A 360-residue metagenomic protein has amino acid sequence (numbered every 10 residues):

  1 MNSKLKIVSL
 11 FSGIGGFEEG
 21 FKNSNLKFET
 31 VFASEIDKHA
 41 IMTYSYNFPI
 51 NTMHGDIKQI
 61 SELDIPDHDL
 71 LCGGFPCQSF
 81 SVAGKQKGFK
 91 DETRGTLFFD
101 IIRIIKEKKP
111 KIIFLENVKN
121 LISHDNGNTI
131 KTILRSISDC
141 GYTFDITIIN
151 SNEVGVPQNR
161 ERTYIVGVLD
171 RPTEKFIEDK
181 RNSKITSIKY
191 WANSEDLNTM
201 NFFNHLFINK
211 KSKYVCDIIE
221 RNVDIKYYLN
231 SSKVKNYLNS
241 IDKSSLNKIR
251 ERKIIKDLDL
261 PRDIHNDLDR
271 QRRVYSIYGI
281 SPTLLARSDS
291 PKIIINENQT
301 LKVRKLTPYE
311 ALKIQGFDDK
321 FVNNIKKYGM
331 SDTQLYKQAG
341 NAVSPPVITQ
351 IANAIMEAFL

Functional and structural regions predicted by a protein language model:
K6-V8: Conserved beta-strand elements of the Class I
L10-G15: Class I SAM-dependent methyltransferase "Motif I" SAM/SAH-binding loop
G20-E29, N47: A short, Lys/Arg-enriched amphipathic alpha-helix followed by its capping loop at the start of a domain
S34: The conserved SAM/SAH-binding core of class I Rossmann-like methyltransferase domains, concentrating on the hydrophobic
D37: Conserved SAM/SAH-binding beta-strand->alpha-helix loop
M42-E62: S-adenosyl-L-methionine
I60-L70, Q78-T283, R287: Class I S-adenosyl-L-methionine
